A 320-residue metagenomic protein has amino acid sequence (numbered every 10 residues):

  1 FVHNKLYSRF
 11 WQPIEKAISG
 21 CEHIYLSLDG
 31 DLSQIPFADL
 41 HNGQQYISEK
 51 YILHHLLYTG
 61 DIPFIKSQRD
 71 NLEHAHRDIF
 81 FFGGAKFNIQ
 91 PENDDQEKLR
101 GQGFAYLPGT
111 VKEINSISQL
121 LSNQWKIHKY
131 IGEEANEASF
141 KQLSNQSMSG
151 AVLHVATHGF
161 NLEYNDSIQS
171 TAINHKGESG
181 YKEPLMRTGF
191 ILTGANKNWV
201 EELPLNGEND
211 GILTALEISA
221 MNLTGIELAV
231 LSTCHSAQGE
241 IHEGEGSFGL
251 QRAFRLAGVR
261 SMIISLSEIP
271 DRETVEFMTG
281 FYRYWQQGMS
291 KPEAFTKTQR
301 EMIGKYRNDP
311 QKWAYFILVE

Functional and structural regions predicted by a protein language model:
F1-E320: Catalytic cores of enzymes
